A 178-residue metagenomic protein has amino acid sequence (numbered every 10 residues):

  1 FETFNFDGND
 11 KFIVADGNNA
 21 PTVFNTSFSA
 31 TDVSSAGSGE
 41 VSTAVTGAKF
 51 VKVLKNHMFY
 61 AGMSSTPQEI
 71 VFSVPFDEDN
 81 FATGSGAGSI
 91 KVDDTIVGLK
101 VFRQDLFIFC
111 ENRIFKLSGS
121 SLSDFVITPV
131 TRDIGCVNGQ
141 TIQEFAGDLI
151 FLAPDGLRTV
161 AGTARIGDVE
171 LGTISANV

Functional and structural regions predicted by a protein language model:
F1-K55, F59: Disordered, low-complexity "stalk" and linker segments at domain junctions of extracellular and cell-surface proteins
T3-D7, F12, N56-H57, S65 (+1 more regions): Beta-sheet-dominated scaffold domains
A20-A36, T66-G88, F115-V126, R158-I174: Surface-exposed loop/turn elements that mediate protein-protein interactions on large endomembrane-trafficking
S34-K116: N-terminal beta-propeller domains
